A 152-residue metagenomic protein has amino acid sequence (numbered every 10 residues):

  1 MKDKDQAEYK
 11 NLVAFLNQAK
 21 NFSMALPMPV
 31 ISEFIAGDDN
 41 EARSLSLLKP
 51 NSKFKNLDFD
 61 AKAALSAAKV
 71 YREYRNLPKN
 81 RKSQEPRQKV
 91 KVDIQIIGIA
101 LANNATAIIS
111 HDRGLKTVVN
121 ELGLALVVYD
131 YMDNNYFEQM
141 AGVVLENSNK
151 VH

Functional and structural regions predicted by a protein language model:
M1-L26, I35-S52, F137, L145-H152: Short, well-structured N-terminal submotif of metal-dependent ribonuclease cores
M1-Q6, K82-K89: Short, flexible/disordered intra-domain loops and linkers
S23, K53-K55, A125-V127: Conserved beta-strand segments of alpha/beta enzyme cores
V30, A63, Q95-I96, G114-L115: Alpha-helix capping/helix-boundary segments
F54-P86: Acidic catalytic patch
D58, K91, I109-S110: Short beta-strand scaffold positions
I97, L101-H152: Acidic, PIN/NYN-like endoribonuclease modules and their adjacent C-terminal/linker elements
